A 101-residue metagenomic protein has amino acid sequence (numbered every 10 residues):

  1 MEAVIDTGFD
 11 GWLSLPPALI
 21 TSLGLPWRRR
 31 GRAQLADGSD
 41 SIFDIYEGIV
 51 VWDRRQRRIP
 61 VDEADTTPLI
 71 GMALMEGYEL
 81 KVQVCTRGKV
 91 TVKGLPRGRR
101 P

Functional and structural regions predicted by a protein language model:
M1-P101: Pepsin/retropepsin-fold aspartyl endopeptidases
